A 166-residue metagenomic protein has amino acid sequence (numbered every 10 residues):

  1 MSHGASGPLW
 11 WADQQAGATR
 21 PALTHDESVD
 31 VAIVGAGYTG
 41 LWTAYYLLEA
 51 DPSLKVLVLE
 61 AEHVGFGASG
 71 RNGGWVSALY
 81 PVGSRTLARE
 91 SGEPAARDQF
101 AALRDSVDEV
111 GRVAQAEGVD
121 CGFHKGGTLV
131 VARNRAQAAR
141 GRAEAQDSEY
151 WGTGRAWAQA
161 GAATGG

Functional and structural regions predicted by a protein language model:
M1-V31, E49-K55: Extreme N-terminal leader/targeting segments of oxidoreductases
T24, F66-S69, G166: Short glycine-biased active-site loop of nucleotidyltransferases that positions the nucleotide triphosphate and helps
G35-L41, A61: Glycine-rich Rossmann-fold phosphate-binding loop(s) that bind the pyrophosphate of adenine dinucleotide cofactors
L48-R71: Glycine-rich FAD pyrophosphate-binding loop
G67, R71-A102: Glycine-rich active-site loop/strand segments that organize a redox cofactor
E90-G166: Rossmann-like flavin
